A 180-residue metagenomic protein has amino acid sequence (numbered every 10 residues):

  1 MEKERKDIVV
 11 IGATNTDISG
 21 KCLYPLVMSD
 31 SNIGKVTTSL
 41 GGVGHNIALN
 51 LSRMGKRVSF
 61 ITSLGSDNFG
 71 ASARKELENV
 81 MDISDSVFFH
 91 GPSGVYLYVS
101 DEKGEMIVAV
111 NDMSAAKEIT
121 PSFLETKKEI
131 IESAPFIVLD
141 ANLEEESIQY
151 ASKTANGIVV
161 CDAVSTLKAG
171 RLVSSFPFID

Functional and structural regions predicted by a protein language model:
M1-E4, R53, E129-S133, K153 (+1 more regions): Flexible, charged surface loops at secondary-structure boundaries
M1-I61, N68-K75: Glycine-rich phosphate/adenosyl-contacting loop at the front of the ribokinase-like
V10-G12, Y98-S100, A109-N111, D140 (+1 more regions): Short beta-strand segments
N15, K35-T38, D112-A115, A163-K168: Short, acidic/turn-prone active-site loops that include or flank metal/cofactor- and phosphate-binding residues
L23-V27, R74-E76, A151-T154, S174-F176: Short, glycine/charged-enriched secondary-structure capping and boundary segments
S29-I33, R53-P135: Conserved N-terminal subdomain of the carbohydrate kinase-like
G42, E118-T120, K168-S174: Short, charged, surface-exposed secondary-structure boundary motifs
F136-D180: Conserved beta-alpha-beta core of the PfkB/ribokinase-like small-molecule kinase fold
